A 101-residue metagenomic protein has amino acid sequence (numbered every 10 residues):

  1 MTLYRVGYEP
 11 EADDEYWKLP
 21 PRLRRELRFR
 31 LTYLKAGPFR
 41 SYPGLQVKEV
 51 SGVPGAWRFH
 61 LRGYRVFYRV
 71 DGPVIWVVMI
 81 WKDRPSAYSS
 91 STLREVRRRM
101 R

Functional and structural regions predicted by a protein language model:
M1-T32, R101: Arg/Lys-rich, positively charged N-terminal/basic patches that mediate binding to nucleic acids
L3, R24, L61-R65, R69-R101: Enriched for short, Lys/Arg-rich terminal
E11, G52, K82: Residues that form or immediately flank small-molecule/cofactor binding pockets and catalytic motifs
Y16-K18, R58-H60, V70: Short histidine-centered beta-strand/loop micro-motifs that create catalytic or ligand/metal-coordination sites
Y33-H60, V96: A short, surface-exposed loop/turn module that caps and links secondary-structure elements
